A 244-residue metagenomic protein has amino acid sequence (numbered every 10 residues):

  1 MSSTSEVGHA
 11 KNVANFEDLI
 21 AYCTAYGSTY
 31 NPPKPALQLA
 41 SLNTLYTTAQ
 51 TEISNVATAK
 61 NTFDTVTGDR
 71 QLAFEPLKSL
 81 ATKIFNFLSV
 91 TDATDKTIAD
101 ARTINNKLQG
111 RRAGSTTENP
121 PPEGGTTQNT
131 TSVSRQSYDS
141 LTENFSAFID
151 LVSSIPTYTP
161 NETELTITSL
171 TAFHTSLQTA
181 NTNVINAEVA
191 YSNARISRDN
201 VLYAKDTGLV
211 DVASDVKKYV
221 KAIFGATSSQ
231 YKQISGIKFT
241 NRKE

Functional and structural regions predicted by a protein language model:
M1-E244: Basic/polar low-complexity intrinsically disordered segments
